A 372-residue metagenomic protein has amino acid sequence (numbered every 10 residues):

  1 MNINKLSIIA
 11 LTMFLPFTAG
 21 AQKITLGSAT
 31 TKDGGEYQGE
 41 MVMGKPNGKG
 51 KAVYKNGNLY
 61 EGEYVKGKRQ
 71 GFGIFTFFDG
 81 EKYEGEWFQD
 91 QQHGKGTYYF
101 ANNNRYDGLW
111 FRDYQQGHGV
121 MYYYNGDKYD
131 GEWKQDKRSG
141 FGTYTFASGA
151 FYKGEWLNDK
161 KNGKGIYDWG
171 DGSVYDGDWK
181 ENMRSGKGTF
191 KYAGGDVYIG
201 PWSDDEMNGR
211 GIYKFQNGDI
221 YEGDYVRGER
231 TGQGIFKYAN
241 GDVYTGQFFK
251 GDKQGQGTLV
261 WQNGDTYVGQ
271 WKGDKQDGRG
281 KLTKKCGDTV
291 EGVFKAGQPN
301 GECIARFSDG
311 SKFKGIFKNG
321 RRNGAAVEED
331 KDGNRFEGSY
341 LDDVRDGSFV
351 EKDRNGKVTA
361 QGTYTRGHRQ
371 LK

Functional and structural regions predicted by a protein language model:
M1-I8: Bacterial N-terminal signal peptides that target proteins for export
T12-A19: Hydrophobic h-region of N-terminal signal peptides that target proteins for export in Gram-negative bacteria
G20-K372: Glycine/tyrosine- and acidic-biased, solvent-exposed loop/turn segments at the edges of beta-strands
